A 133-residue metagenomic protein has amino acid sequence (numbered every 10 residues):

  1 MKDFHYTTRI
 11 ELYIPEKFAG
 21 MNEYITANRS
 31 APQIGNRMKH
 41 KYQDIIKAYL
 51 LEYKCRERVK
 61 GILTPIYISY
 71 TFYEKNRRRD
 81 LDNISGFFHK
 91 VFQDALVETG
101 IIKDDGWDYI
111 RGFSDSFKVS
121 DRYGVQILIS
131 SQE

Functional and structural regions predicted by a protein language model:
M1-E133: Catalytic phosphate/metal-binding cores of nucleic-acid and nucleotide-processing enzymes, i.e., regions that mediate
